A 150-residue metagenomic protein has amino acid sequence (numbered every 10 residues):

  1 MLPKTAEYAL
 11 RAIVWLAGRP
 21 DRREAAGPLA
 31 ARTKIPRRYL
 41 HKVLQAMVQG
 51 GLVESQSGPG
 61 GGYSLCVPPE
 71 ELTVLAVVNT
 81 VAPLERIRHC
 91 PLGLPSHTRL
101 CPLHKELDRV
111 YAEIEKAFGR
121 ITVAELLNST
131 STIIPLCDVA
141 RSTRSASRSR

Functional and structural regions predicted by a protein language model:
K4-I35, E54, S64: N-terminal helix-turn-helix DNA-binding core of bacterial DNA-binding proteins
I13, L44-Q45: Short, hydrophobic-biased segments on the C-terminal half of alpha helices that form "recognition helices"
A31, V48-Q49: Alpha-helical residues within the helix-turn-helix
R38: Key DNA-contact positions within bacterial/archaeal DNA-binding proteins
G50-C66: Beta-hairpin "wing" of winged helix-turn-helix
V74, L94-R150: C-terminal regulatory/oligomerization modules of transcriptional regulators
